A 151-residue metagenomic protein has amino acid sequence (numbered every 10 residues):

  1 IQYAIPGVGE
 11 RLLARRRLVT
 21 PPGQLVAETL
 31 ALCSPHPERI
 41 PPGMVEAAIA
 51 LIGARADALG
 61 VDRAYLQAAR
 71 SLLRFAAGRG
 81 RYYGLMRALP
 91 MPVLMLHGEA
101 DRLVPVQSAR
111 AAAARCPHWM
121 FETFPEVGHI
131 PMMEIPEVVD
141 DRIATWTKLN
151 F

Functional and structural regions predicted by a protein language model:
I1-R16: Flexible "cap/lid" loop of the alpha/beta hydrolase fold
R17-A88: Conserved alpha/beta-hydrolase catalytic His-Asp/Glu region
V45, R81-Y83, P105-A114: Short alpha-helix in the alpha/beta-hydrolase fold that links the catalytic acid
F75-A76, A100-V104: Acidic catalytic loop of the alpha/beta-hydrolase fold
A88-L89, M95-H97, D101: Short beta-strand/loop motif that positions the catalytic acidic residue of the alpha/beta-hydrolase fold
P90-M91, H118: Active-site acidic short loop of glycosyltransferases
G98, P105, E134-I135: Active-site helix-initiating loop/hinge in glycosyltransferases
R110, R115-F151: Catalytic active-site module of serine/aspartate enzymes centered on a nucleophile-bearing elbow/loop
